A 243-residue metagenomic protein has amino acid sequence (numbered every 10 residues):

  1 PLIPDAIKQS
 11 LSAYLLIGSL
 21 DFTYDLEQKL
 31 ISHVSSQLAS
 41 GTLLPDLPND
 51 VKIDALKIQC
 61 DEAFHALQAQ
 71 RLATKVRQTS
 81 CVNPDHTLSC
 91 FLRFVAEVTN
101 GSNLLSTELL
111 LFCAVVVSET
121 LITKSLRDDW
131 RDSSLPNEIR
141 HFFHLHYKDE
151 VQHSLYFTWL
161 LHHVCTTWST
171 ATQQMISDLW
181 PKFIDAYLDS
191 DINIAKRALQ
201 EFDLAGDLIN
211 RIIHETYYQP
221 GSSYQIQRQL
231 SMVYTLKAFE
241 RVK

Functional and structural regions predicted by a protein language model:
P1-K243: Non-heme di-metal
